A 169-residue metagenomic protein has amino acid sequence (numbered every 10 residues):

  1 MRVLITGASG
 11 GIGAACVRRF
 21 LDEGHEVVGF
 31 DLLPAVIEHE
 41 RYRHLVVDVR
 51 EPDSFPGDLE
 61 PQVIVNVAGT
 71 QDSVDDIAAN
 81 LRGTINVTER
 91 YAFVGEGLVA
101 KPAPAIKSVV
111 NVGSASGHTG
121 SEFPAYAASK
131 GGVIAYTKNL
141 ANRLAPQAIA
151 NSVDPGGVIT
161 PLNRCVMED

Functional and structural regions predicted by a protein language model:
S9-R18: N-terminal Rossmann NAD(P)H-binding glycine-rich loop of SDR-like oxidoreductase domains
E23-I37: Conserved glycine-rich Rossmann-like NAD(P)H-binding loop of the short-chain dehydrogenase/reductase
V36, E122, G157-V166: Short beta-loop-alpha junction of Rossmann-like oxidoreductase domains
V47-E60: Conserved Rossmann-fold cofactor-binding substructure of NAD(P)-dependent oxidoreductases
V67-D72: Conserved NAD(P)H cofactor-binding loop of Rossmann-fold oxidoreductase domains
A100-G132, T137-A145, G157-V158: Catalytic loop of short-chain dehydrogenase/reductase
I149-I159: Conserved SDR Rossmann-fold cofactor-binding beta-strand/turn motif
